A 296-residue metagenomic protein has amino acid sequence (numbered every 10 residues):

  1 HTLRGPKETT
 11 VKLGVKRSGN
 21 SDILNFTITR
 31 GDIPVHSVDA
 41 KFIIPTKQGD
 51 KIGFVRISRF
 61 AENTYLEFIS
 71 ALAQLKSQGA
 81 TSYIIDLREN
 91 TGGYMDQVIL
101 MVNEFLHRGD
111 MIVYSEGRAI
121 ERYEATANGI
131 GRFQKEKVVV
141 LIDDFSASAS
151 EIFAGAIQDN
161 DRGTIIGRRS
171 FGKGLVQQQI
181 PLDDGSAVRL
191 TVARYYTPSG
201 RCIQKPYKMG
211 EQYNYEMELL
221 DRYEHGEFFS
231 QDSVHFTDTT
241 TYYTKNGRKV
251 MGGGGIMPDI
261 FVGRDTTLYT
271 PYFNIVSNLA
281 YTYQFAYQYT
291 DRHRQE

Functional and structural regions predicted by a protein language model:
H1-G185: Cleft-lining beta-strand/loop regions that shape enzyme active-site pockets
G14-S18, Y196, Y243: A generic structural motif
D22-I23, A187, C202, K249: Short, solvent-exposed loop/turn motifs
D32, R59, D144, R169 (+5 more regions): A broadly conserved detector of short glycine/acidic/proline-rich loop/turn motifs that flank catalytic sites and bind
V55, R189-L190, M251: Generic recognition of long tandem-repeat/solenoid scaffolds
N128, T197, E296: Residue-level signal for threonine
A149, D161, R168, G172-T240: Polar, glycine-rich mid-to-C-terminal structural blocks that act as macromolecule-binding/assembly scaffolds
C202-I203, Y207-E296: Conserved functional hotspot residues or short segments at active or partner-binding sites across diverse domains
